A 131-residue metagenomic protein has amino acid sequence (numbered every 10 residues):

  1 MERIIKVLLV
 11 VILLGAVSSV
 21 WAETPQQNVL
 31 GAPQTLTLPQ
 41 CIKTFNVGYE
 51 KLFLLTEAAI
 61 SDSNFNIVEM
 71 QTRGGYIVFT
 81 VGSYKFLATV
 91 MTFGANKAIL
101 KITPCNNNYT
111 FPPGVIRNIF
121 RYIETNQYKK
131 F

Functional and structural regions predicted by a protein language model:
M1-V7: Positively charged n-region of N-terminal signal peptides that target proteins for export
V7-A16: Bacterial N-terminal signal peptides
W21-F131: Ser/Thr-rich, low-complexity intrinsically disordered terminal regions
